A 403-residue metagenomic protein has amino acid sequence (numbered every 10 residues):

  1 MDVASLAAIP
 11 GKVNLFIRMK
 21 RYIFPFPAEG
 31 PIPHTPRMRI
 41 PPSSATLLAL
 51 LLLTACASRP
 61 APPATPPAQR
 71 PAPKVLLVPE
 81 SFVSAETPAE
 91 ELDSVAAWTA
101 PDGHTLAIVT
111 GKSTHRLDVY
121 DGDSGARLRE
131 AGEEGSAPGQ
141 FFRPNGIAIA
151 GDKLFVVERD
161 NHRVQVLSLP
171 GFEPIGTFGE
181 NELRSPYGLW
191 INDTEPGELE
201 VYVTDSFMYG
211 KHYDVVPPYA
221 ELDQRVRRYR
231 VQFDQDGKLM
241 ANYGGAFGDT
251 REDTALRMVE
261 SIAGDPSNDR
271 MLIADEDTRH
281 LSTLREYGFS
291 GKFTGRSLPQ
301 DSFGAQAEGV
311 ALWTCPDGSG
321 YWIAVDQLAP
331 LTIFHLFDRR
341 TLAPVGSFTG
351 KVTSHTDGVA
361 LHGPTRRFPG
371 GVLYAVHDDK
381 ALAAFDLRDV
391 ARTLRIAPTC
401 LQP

Functional and structural regions predicted by a protein language model:
T54-A55: C-terminal motif of bacterial Sec signal peptides marking the signal peptidase cleavage site
A72-T87, A131-G139, G179-E182, D234-A255 (+2 more regions): Surface-exposed loop and turn segments in beta-propeller and other repeat-based domains that flank or scaffold
S81-R116: Beta-strand-rich domains and repeat architectures in extracellular enzymes and scaffolds, especially beta-propellers
P88-P101, S136-A150, E182-P196, D249-N268 (+2 more regions): Beta-rich, blade/repeat-based domains predominating in secreted/periplasmic proteins but also intracellular
G122-G125, L169-F172, R228-L239, Y287-K292 (+2 more regions): Short loop/turn segments immediately following beta-strands, especially the blade-tip and inter-blade linker loops
H162, L169-L199, V203-K211: Asp-box/WD-like beta-propeller blade repeats and closely related beta-sheet repeat scaffolds
D301-A343: Loop/turn-rich, solvent-exposed surfaces of beta-rich toroidal or solenoidal domains
L361-P403: Blade-level signature of beta-propeller repeat domains, shared across WD40, Kelch, NHL, RCC1 and BNR/Asp-box propellers
